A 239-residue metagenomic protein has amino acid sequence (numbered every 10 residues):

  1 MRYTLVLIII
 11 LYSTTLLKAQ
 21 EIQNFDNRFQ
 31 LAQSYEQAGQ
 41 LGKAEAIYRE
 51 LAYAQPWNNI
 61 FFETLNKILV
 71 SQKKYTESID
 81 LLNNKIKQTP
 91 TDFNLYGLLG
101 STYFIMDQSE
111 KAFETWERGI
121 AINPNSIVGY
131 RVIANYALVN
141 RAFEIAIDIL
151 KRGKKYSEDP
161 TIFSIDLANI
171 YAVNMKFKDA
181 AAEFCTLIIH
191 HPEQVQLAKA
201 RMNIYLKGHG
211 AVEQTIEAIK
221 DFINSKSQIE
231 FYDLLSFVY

Functional and structural regions predicted by a protein language model:
L17-N83, T91-N94, E114: N-terminal leader/linker segments that initiate helical-solenoid repeat arrays
I22, P56, P90, P124 (+3 more regions): Short coil turns that delineate tetratricopeptide repeat
N27, F61, L95, G129 (+3 more regions): TPR alpha-solenoid repeat register
Q30, T64, L98, V132 (+3 more regions): Canonical tetratricopeptide repeat
Q37-A38, S71-Q72, I105, V139-N140 (+2 more regions): Register position in tetratricopeptide repeats
E50-L51, N84-K85, R118-G119, R152-G153 (+2 more regions): Canonical positions in the second alpha-helix
